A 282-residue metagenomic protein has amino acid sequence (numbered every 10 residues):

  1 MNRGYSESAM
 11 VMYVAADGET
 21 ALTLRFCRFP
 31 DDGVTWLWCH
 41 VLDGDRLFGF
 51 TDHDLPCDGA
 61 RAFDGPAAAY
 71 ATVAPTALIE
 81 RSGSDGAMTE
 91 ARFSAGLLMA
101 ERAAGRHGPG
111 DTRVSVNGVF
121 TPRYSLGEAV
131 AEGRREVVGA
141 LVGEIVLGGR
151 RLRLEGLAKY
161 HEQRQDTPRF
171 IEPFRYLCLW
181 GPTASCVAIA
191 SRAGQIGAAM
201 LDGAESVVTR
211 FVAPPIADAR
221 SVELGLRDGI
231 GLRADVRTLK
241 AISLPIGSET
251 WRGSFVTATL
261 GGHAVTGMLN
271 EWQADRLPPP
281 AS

Functional and structural regions predicted by a protein language model:
M1-S282: Structured soluble/peripheral alpha/beta segments that form catalytic or ligand/cofactor-binding pockets
